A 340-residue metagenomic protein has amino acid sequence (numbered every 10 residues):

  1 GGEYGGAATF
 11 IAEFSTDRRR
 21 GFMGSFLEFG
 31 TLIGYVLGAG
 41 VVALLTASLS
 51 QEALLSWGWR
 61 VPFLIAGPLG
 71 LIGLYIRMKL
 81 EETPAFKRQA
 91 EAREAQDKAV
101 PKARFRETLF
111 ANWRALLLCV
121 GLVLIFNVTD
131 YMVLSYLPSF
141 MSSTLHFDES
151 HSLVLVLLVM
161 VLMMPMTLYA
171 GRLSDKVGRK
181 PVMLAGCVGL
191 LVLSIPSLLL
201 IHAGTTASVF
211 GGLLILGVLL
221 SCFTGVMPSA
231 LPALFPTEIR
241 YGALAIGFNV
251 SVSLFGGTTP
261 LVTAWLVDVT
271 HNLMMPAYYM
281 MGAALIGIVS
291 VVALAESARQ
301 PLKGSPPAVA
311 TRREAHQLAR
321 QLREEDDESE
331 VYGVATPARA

Functional and structural regions predicted by a protein language model:
G1-F29: Cytoplasmic helix-loop-helix junction between adjacent transmembrane helices in 12-TM secondary transporters
G21-T46, L69, A245-T259: Glycine-rich segments within core transmembrane alpha-helices of 12-TM secondary carriers
A47-L64, T263-G282: A membrane-interface helix-boundary motif in multi-pass transporters
G73-L80, G282-T311: Multi-pass alpha-helical transporter architecture, strongest for 12-TM Major Facilitator/SLC carriers used
N112-M163, F255-P260: Extracytoplasmic gate region of multi-pass secondary transporters
T167-R179: Helix-to-loop junctions at the C-terminal end of transmembrane segments in multipass secondary transporters
K176-V188: Cytoplasmic membrane-interface "Motif A"-like loop-to-helix N-cap segments of 12-TM Major Facilitator Superfamily
V188-G204: C-terminal ends and interior cores of transmembrane alpha-helices in multi-pass membrane transporters/permeases
